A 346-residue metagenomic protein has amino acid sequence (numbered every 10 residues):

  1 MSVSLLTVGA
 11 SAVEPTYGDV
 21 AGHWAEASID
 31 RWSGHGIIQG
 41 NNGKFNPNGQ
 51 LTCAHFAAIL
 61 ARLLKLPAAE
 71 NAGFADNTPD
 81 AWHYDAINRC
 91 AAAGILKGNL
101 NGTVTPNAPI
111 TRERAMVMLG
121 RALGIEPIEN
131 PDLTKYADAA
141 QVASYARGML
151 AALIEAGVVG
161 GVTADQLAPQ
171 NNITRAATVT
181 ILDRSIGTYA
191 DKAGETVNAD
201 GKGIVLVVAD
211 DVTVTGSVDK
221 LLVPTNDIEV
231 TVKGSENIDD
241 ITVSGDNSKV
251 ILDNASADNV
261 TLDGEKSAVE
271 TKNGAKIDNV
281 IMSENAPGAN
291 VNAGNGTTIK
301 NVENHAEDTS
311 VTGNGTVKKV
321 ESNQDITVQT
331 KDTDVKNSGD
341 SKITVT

Functional and structural regions predicted by a protein language model:
M1-E26, G34-A86, A92-E113, G120-R147 (+4 more regions): Feature responds to low-complexity, polar/acidic, surface-exposed segments characteristic of secreted/exported proteins
G9, E14, A21, G160 (+4 more regions): N-terminal non-cleavable signal-anchor helices
A27-I29, V230: Cationic, glycine-rich low-complexity segments
R31-W32, C90, L153: PEST-like intrinsically disordered low-complexity regions enriched in serine, proline, threonine and acidic/polar
G148-A156: Short glycine/proline-rich, acidic loop/turn segments that cap or connect secondary-structure elements
T178-T180: Short, structured beta-strand segments at or near domain termini in extracellular proteins/domains
A193-M282, P287-G296, K300-V302, E307-G339 (+1 more regions): Short, T/G/N/S-enriched strand-turn elements that build extracellular solenoid repeat scaffolds
